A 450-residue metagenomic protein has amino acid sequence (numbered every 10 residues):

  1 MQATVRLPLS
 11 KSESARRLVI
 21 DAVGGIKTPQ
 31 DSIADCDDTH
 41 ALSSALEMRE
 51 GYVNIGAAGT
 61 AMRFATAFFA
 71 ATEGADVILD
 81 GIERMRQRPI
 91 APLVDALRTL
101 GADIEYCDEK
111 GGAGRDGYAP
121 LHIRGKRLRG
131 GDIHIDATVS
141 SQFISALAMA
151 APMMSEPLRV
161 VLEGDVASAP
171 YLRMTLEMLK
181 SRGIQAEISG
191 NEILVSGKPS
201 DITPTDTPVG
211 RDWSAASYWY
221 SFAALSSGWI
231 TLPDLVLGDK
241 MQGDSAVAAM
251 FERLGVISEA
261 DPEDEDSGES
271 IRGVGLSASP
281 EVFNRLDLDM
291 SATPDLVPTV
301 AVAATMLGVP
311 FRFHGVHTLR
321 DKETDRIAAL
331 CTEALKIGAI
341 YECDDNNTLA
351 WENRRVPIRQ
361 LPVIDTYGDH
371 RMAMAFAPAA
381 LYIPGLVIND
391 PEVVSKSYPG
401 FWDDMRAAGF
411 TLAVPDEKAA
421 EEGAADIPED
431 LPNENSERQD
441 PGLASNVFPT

Functional and structural regions predicted by a protein language model:
M1-T450: Short, structured segments at the rim of ligand-binding sites
